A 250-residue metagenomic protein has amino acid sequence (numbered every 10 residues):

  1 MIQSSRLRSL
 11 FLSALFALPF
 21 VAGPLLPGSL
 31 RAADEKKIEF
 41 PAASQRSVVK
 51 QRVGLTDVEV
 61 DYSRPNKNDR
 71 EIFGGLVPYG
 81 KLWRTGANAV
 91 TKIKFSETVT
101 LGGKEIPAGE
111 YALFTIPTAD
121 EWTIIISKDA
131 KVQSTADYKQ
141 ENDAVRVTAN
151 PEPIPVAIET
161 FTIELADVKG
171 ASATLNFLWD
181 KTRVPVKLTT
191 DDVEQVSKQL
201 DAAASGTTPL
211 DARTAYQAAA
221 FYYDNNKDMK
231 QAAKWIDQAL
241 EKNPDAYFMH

Functional and structural regions predicted by a protein language model:
M1-A14: N-terminal secretory signal peptides that target proteins for export/translocation
I2-Q3, A119-E121, K227-A232: Short amphipathic alpha-helical segments with coiled-coil-like heptad repeat character
S13-P27: Bacterial N-terminal signal peptides
P27-D34: Boundary at the C-terminal end of the N-terminal hydrophobic targeting segment
E35-Y62: Early extracytoplasmic/domain-onset interaction patches
D57-A108, F114-T214, N243: Extended, well-structured beta-strand/loop surface patches that form recognition or cofactor-anchoring regions within
D201-H250: Alpha-helical adaptor scaffolds
